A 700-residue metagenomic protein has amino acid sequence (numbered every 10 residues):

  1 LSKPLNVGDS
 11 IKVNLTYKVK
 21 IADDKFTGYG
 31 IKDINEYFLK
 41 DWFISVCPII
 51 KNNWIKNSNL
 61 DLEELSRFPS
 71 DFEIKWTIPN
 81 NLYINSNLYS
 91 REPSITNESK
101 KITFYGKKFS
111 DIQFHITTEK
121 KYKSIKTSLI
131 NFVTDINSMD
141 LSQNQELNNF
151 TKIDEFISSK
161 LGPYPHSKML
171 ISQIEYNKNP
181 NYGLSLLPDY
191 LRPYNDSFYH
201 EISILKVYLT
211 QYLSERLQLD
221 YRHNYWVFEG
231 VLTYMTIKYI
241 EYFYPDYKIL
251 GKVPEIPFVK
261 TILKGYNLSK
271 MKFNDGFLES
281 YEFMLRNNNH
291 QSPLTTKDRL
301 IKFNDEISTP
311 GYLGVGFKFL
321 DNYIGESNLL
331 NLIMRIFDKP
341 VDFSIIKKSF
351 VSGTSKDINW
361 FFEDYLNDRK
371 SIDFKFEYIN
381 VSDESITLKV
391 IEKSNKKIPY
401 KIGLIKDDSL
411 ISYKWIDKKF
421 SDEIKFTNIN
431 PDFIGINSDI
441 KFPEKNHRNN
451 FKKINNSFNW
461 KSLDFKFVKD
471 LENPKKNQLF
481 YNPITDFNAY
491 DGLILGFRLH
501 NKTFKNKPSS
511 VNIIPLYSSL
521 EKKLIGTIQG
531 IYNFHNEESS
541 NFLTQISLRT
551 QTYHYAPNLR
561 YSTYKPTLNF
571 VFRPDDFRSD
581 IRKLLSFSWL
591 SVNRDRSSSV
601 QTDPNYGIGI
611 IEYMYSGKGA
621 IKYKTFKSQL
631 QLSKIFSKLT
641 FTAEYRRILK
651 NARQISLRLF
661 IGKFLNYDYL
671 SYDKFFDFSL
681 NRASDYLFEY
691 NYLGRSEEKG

Functional and structural regions predicted by a protein language model:
L1, V13-Q113: Extended, low-hydrophobicity, Ser/Thr/Pro/Gly-biased non-transmembrane segments
K20-A22, F504, S518-L520, H535 (+5 more regions): Structural signature of outer-membrane beta-barrel domains
I74, T103, K121-V227, V231-Y239 (+1 more regions): Juxtacatalytic substrate-recognition/specificity segment
N85, N328, I358-F361, I372-F374 (+1 more regions): Beta-strand-rich binding/interaction modules
P165, T295-V381: Amphipathic alpha-helical substructures
H223, E229-V315: Acidic/His/Gly-enriched intrinsically disordered linker/tail segments that often contain short helix/coil "MoRF-like"
D408, I416-K418, K425-N428, N437-S540 (+4 more regions): Outer-membrane beta-barrel initiation region
P483-T485, L543-N558, T563-N569, D595 (+2 more regions): C-terminal outer-membrane beta-barrel translocator/porin domains of Gram-negative envelope proteins and their
